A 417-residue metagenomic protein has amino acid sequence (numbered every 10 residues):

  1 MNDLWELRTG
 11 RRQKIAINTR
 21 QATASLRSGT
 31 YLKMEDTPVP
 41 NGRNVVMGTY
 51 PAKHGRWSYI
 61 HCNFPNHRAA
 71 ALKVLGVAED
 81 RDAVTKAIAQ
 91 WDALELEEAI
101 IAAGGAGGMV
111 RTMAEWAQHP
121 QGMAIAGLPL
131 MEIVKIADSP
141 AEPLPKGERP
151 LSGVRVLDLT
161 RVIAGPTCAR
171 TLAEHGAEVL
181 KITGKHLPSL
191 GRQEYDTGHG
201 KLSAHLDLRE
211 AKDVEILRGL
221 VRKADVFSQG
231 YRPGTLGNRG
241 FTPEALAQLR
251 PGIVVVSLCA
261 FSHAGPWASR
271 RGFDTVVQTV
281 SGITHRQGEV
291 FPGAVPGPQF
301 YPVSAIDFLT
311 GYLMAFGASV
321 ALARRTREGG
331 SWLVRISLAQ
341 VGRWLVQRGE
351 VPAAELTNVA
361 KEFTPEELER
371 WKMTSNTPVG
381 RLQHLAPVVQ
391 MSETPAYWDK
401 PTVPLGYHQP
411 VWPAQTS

Functional and structural regions predicted by a protein language model:
M1-H186, V214, R218, R222-K223 (+5 more regions): Acyl-CoA thioester-binding alpha/beta core of soluble enzymes
A126-G127, T197-G200, R271-V276: Short, hinge-like loop/turn segments at secondary-structure boundaries
L157, L202-Q248: A structured beta-alpha segment of the ubiquitous adenosine-cofactor-binding alpha/beta core
P166-T167, A177, R192, L206-L208 (+7 more regions): Domain-scale recognition of functional cores that engage charged ligands
G176, G200-K201, A224, F273: Short, well-ordered alpha-helix to beta-strand connector turns
A177, K181-L208, K212, I216: Glycine-rich phosphate-binding loop and adjoining beta1-alpha1-beta2 segment of Rossmann-like nucleotide-binding folds
N238-H285: Rossmann-fold NAD(P)-binding glycine/threonine-rich loop
